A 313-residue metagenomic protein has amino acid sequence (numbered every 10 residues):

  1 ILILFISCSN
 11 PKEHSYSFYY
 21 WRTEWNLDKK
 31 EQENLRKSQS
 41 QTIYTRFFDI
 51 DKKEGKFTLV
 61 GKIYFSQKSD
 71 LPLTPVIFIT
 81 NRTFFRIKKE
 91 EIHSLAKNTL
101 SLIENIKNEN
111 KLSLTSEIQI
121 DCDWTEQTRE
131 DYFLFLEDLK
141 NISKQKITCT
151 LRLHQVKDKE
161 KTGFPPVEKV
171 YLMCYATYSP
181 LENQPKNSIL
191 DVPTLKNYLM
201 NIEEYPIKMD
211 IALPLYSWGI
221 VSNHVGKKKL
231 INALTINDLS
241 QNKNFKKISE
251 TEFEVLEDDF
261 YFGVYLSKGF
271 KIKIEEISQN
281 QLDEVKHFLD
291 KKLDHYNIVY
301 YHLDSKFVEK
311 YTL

Functional and structural regions predicted by a protein language model:
F5-S7: C-terminal motif of bacterial Sec signal peptides marking the signal peptidase cleavage site
S9-P11: Bacterial signal peptide processing site
S17, D51, G55-L172: Chitinase-like catalytic core of GlcNAc-active glycosidases
Y19-T23, R46-F48, F78-T80, D121-D123 (+4 more regions): Active-site-proximal beta-strand/loop segments in catalytic clefts of secreted hydrolases
N26-K52, I106-K111, K291: Catalytic domains of carbohydrate-active enzymes, especially glycoside hydrolases
Q39, S113-I118, E160-Y178, L234-I248: Structural recognition of alpha->loop->beta junctions
E137-L234: Substrate-binding surface in catalytic domains of secreted glycosidases
Y216, H224-L313: Substrate-binding cleft of secreted/luminal carbohydrate-active enzymes
